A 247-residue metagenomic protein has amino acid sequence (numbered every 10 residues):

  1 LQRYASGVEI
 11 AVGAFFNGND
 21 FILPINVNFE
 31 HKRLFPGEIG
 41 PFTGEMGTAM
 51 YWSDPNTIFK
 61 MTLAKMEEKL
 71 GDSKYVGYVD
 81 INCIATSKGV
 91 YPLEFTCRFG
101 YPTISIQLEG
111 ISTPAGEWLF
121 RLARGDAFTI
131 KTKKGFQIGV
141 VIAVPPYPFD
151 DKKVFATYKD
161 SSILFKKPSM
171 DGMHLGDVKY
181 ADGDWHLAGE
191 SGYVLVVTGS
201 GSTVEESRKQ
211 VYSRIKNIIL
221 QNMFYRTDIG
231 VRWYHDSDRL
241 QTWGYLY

Functional and structural regions predicted by a protein language model:
L1-Q107: Internal nucleotide-binding/catalytic subdomain
R3, A14-F16, I142-V144, G199-G201: Short beta-strand-to-loop capping motifs
G47-Y51, Y193-G201: Short, well-ordered beta-strand elements within core beta-sheets of diverse protein domains
F59-V79, T96-M170: Active-site "cap" helix and flanking loop/linker of ATP-utilizing ligase/carboxylase catalytic domains
V154-V196: Generic long, charged, amphipathic alpha-helical segments
V197-K216: Short, well-ordered alpha-helical segments
S213-I229: Short arginine-rich
I229-Y247: A cross-kingdom feature marking charged/low-complexity
